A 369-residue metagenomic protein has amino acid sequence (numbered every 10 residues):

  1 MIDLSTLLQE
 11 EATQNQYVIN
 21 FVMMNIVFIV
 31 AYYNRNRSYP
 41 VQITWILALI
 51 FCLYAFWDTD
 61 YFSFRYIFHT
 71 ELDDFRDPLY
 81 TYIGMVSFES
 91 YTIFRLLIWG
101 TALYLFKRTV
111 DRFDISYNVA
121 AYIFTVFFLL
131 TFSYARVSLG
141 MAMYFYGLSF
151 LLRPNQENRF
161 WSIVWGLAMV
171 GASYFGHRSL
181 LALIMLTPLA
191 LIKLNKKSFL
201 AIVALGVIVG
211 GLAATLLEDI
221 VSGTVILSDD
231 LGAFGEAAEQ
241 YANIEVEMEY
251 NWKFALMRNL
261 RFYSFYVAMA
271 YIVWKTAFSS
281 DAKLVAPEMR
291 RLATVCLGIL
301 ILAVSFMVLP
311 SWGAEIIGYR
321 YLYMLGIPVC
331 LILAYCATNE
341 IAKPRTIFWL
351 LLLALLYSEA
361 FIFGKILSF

Functional and structural regions predicted by a protein language model:
T13-N15, N34, Y39, W57-T81 (+3 more regions): Alpha-helical transmembrane segments and terminal signal-anchor/GPI-anchor hydrophobic tails, characterized by long
L96-F113: Transmembrane-helix motifs of polytopic, lipid-linked glycan transferases
T109-V126: Transmembrane-helix signature of polytopic, membrane-embedded enzymes that assemble or transfer cell-envelope glycans
F127-L130, S162-L189: Membrane-interface alpha helices of multi-pass inner-membrane proteins
F132-L139: Short acidic/glycine- and proline-prone juxtamembrane loop motifs at membrane-interface regions of multi-pass membrane
Y144-S162: Membrane-interface transmembrane helices that cradle and orient dolichyl/undecaprenyl
I317-A337: Hydrophobic/aromatic-rich transmembrane helices and adjacent perimembrane loops
P328, I347-F369: Transmembrane helical bundles and short interhelical boundary loops of multi-pass, membrane-embedded
